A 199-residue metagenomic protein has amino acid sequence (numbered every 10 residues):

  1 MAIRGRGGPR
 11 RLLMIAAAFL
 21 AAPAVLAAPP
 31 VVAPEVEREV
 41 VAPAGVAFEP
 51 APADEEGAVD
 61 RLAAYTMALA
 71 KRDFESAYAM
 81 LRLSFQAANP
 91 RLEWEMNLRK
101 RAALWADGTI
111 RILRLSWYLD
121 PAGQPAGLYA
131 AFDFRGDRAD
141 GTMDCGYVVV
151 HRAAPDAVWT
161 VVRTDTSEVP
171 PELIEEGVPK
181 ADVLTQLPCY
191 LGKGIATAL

Functional and structural regions predicted by a protein language model:
A2-I3, L26-L69, D165-V169, V183-L199: Juxtamembrane and targeting peptides
A2-M14: Bacterial N-terminal signal peptides that target proteins for export
R6-G8, F19, V32: Generic early N-terminus positional signal peaking at residue ~5-7
L13-A24: Bacterial N-terminal signal peptides
A22-A24, F74, Y147: A generic alpha-helix preference that emphasizes hydrophobic side chains
V40-E49, A53, V59-D60, A64 (+2 more regions): Short solvent-exposed beta->alpha transition segments
S116-L199: Exposed beta-sheet edge and beta->alpha loop/turn motif
